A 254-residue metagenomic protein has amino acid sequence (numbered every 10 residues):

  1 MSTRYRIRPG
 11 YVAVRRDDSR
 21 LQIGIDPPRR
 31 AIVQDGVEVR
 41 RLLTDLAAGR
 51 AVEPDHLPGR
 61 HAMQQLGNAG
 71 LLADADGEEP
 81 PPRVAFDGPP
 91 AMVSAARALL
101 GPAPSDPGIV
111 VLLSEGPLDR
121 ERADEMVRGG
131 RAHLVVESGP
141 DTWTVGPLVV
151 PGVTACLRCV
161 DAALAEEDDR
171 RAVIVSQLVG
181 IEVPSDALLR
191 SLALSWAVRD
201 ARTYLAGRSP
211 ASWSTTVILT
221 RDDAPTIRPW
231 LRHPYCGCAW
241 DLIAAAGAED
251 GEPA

Functional and structural regions predicted by a protein language model:
S2-G10, R16-D18, D26-R40, R208-A254: Phosphate-binding loop/pocket of nucleotide- and phosphate-handling active sites
R4-I7, R20-L21, A75-P80: Accessory beta->alpha helical hairpin/"wing" motif in late/C-terminal subdomains of nucleic-acid enzymes
A13-V14, L72: A structural signal for short hydrophobic beta-strand segments in well-ordered beta-sheet cores
I25-P102, V135, Y204, A248: Long, charge-rich, low-complexity alpha-helical segments
E38, R190-A197: Catalytic-loop motifs flanking and including active-site residues across diverse enzymes
L46-R50, L194-P210: Short, hydrophobic alpha-helical segments
G108-A193, T203-A206, R221-R232, G237-D250: E1/E1-like adenylate-forming module used to activate ubiquitin-like modifiers and sulfur-carrier proteins
